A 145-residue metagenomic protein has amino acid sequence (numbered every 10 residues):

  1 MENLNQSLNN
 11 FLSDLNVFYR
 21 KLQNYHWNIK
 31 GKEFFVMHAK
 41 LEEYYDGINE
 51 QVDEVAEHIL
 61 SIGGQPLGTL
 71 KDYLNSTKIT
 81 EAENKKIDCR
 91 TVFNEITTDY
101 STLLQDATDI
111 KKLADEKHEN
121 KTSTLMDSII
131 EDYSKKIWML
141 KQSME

Functional and structural regions predicted by a protein language model:
M1-F11, C89: Disorder-to-helix initiation segments
N3, F18-E43, D106-K121: Helix-loop segments that flank and shape redox-cofactor active sites
L12, Y19-L22, H26, Y45 (+6 more regions): A structural signal for well-ordered alpha-helices, especially hydrophobic packing surfaces of coiled-coils
K32-F34, D72-T77: Short linear capping/connector segments at secondary-structure termini
V36-D72: Conserved alpha-helical segments that form or flank metal/cofactor-binding pockets of metalloenzymes
H38-Y45, N49, F93, T97-Y100 (+2 more regions): Amphipathic, non-transmembrane alpha-helical scaffold segments
E43, E50, T69, S76-I87 (+1 more regions): Short alpha-helix boundary/capping motifs
D53, E57, T77-M126: Acidic/histidine-rich alpha-helical segments that form the ligand environment of transition-metal centers
